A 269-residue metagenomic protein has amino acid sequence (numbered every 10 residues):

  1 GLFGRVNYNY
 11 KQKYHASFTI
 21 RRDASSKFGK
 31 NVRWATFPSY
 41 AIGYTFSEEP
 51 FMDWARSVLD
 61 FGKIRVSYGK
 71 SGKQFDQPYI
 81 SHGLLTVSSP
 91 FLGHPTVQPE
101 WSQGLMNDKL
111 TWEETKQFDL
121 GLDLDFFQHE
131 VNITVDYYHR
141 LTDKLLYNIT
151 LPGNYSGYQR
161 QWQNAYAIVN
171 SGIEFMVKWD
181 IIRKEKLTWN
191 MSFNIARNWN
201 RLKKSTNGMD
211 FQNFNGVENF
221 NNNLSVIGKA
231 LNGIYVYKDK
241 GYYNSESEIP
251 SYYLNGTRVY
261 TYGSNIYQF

Functional and structural regions predicted by a protein language model:
G1-K238: Extracellular/periplasmic, surface-exposed regions of secreted and cell-surface proteins
S245-E246, F269: Alpha-helix N-cap recognition
E246-I249, Y253: Core catalytic ATP-binding domain of two-component histidine kinases
L254-N255, T261-F269: Short, intrinsically disordered, charge-balanced linker/junction segments flanking boundaries in proteins
